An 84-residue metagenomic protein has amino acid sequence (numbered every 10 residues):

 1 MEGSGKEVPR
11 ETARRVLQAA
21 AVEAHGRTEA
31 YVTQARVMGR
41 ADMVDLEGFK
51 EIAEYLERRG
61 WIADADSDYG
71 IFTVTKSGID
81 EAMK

Functional and structural regions predicted by a protein language model:
M1-G26: Short alpha-helical segments that sit at the start of domains
G5, P9, D45, S67: Residue-level marker of regulatory loop/turn positions in helix-turn-helix DNA-binding domains and in histidine
G26-R40: Short acidic, hydrophobic short linear motifs in intrinsically disordered regions
M43-R58: Short amphipathic alpha-helical interaction segments
E57-S67: A short, conserved structural fragment
Y69-V74: Minor-groove-contacting beta-hairpin "wing" of winged helix-turn-helix DNA-binding domains
S77-K84: Short, amphipathic alpha-helical interaction segments positioned at domain boundaries
